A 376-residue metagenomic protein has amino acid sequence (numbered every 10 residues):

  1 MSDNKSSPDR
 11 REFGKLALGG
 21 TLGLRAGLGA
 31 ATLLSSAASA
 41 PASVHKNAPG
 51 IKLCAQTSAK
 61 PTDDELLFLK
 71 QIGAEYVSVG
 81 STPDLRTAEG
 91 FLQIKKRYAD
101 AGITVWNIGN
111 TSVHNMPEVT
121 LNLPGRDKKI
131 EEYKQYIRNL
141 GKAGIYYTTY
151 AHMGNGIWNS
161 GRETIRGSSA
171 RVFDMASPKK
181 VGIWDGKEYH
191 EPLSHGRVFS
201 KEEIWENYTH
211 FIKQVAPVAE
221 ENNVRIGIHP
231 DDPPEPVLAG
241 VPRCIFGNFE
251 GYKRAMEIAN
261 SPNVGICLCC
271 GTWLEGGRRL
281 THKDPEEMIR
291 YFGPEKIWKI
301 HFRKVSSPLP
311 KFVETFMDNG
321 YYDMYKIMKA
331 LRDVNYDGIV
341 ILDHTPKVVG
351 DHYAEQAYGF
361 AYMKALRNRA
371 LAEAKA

Functional and structural regions predicted by a protein language model:
S2-L33, P41-G50, V119, A143-Y146 (+6 more regions): Histidine-acidic metal/acid-base catalytic patches
G50-G80: Mature N-terminal segment immediately following signal peptide/propeptide cleavage in secreted/periplasmic
C54-S58, S78-G80, W106-G109, T149-A151 (+4 more regions): A cross-family glycoside hydrolase active-site/sugar-binding cleft signature
Q56-T57, L85, D127, W205-E206 (+2 more regions): Residue-level marker of alpha-helix boundaries and capping positions
S58-L69, K129-I137, K283-I289: Short, acidic/polar
A59-P61, P83, T111-V113, H152-G156 (+4 more regions): Active-site-proximal loop/turn and secondary-structure-junction residues that shape catalytic pockets, frequently
F68-E75, L92-A99, N260, R290: Short, surface-exposed basic-aromatic patches at helix termini and helix-loop junctions that form
G80-T209, E220-E221, T272, R332: Structural motif corresponding to the early beta-alpha repeats
